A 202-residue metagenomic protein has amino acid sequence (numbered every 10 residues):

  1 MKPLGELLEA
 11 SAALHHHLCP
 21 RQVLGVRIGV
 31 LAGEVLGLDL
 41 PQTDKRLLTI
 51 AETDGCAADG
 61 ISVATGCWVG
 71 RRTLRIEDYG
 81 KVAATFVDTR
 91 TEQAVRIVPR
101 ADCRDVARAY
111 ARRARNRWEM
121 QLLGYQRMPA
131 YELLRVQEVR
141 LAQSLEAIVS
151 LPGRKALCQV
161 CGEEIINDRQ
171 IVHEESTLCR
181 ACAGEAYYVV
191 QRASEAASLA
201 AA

Functional and structural regions predicted by a protein language model:
M1-L14, C161: Short, hydrophobic/aliphatic alpha-helical segments
L14-I28, A32: Conserved phosphate/anionic-ligand binding catalytic regions in large, soluble enzymes, centered on
R46-F86: A structural-propensity feature for long, helix-poor, extended segments
L134-E146, V160-I165: Short Cys/His-rich Zn2+-coordinating modules
L145-K155, D168-H173: Short, flexible, mixed-charge glycine/proline-rich loop motifs that serve as phosphate/nucleic-acid-contacting
C158-G162, C179-C182: Short cysteine-rich clusters marking metal-coordination/redox-active sites
N167-D168, Y188-V189: Short, non-ligating residues that shape and space the ligands of small metal-coordination modules and catalytic
H173-E185: Cysteine-rich micro-motifs
